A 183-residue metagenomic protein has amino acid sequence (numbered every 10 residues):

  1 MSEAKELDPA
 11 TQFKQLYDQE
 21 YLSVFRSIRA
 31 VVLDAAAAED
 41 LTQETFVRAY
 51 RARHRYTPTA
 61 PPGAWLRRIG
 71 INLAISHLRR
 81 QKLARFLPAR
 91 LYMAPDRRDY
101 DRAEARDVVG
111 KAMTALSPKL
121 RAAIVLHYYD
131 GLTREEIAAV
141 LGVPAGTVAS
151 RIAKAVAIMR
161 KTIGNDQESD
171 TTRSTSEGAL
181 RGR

Functional and structural regions predicted by a protein language model:
S2-R26, E39, Y50, R121: A short, charge-rich alpha-helical start-of-domain segment used by transcription regulators
K5-E6, E44-P61, R80-K82: Sigma70-family region 2
L16-A35, A52, M113, T162-N165: Amphipathic, Lys/Arg- and hydrophobic-enriched alpha-helical face
V24, I28, R53, L66 (+1 more regions): Hydrophobic-face residues of short alpha-helical interaction/recognition segments
D40-V47, A60-N72: Structural recognition of an alpha-helix C-terminal capping motif at a helix-to-coil junction
I71, I75, L141-D166: DNA-recognition helix of helix-turn-helix
H77-E104, Q167-R173: Short, basic/polar amphipathic helix motif occurring as a linker/hinge flanking DNA-binding modules in transcription
A123-H127: A short pre-motif secondary-structure segment
